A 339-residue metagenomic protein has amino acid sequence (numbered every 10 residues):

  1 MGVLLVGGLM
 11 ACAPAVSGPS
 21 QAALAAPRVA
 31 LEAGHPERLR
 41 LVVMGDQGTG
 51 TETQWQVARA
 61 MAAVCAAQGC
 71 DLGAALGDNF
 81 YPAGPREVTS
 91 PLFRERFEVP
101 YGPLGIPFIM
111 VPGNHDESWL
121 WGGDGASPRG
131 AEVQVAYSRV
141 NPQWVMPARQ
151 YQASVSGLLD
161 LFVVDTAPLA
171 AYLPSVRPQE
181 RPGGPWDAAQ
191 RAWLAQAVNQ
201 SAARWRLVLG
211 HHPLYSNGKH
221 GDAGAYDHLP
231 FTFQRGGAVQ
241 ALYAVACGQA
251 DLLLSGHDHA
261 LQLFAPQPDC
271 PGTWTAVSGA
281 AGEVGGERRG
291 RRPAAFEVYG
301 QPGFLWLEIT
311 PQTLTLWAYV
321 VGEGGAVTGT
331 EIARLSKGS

Functional and structural regions predicted by a protein language model:
M10-A11: C-terminal motif of bacterial Sec signal peptides marking the signal peptidase cleavage site
A15-P91, N217: N-terminal active-site segment of His-dependent metallophosphoesterases
P27, Y81-A202, R206, H220-A241 (+2 more regions): Extended active-site neighborhood of metal-dependent phosphoesterases/phosphodiesterases
H35, R288, A294-S339: A short C-terminal boundary segment appended to hydrolase-like catalytic domains
L41-V43, G73-A75, M110, V208 (+1 more regions): Residue-level marker for buried hydrophobic side chains located in beta-strands that build the well-ordered beta-sheet
G45-D46, G77-D78, V164, G210 (+1 more regions): Active-site flanking residues adjacent to catalytic metal/cofactor-binding acidic residues
P213: Active-site beta-loop-alpha junctions enriched in small/polar residues
